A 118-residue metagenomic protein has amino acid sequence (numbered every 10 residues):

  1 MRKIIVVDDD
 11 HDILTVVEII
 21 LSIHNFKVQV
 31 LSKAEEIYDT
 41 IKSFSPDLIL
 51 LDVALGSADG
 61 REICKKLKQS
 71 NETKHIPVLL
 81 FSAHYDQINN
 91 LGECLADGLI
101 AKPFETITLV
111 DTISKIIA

Functional and structural regions predicted by a protein language model:
H11-Q29: Two-component/phosphorelay signaling modules centered on CheY-like receiver
L14, G56, K102: The feature encodes the CheY-like receiver
V30-L48: Acidic, metal-coordinating helix/loop segments flanking the phosphotransfer/catalytic sites of two-component signaling
S32-K33, D59-E62: Acidic catalytic/metal-coordinating carboxylates
D52: Active-site residues of response regulator receiver
G60, Q69, L91-I100: As written
L79-F81: Hydrophobic/aromatic residues positioned on beta-strands within the core alpha/beta folds
F104-K115: C-terminal output helix
